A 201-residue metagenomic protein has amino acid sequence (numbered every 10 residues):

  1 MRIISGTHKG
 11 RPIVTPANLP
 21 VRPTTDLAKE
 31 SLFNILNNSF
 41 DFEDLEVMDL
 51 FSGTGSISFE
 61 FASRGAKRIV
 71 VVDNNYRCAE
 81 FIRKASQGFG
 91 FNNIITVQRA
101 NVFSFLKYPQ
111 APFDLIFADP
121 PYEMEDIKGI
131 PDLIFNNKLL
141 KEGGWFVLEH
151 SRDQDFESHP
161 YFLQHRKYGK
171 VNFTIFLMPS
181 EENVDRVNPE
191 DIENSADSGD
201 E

Functional and structural regions predicted by a protein language model:
M1-E201: Class I S-adenosyl-L-methionine-dependent methyltransferase catalytic core
